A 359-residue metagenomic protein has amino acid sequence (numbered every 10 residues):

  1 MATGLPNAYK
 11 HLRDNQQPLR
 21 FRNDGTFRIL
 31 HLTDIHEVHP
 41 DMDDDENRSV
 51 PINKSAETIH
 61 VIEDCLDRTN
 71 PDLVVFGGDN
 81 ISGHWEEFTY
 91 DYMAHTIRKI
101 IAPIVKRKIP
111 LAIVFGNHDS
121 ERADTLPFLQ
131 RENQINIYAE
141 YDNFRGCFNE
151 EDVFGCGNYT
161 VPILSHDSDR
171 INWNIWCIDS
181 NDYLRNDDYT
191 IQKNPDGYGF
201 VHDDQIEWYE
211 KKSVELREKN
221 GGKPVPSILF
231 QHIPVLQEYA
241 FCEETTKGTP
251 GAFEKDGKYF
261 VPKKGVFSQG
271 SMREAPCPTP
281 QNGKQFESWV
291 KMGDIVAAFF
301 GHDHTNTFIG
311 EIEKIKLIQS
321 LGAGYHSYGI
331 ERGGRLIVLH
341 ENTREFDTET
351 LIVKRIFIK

Functional and structural regions predicted by a protein language model:
M1-A94: N-terminal active-site segment of His-dependent metallophosphoesterases
A2-F21, H95-G222, P250, L336-V338: Extended active-site neighborhood of metal-dependent phosphoesterases/phosphodiesterases
A2-K10, N15-P18, N23, T160-L164 (+4 more regions): Binuclear metal-dependent phosphoesterase catalytic core
T26-M42, N172-N186, F230, I315-G322: Active-site-proximal beta-strand elements of phosphoester/diester hydrolases
D34, I62, V74, D79 (+7 more regions): Divalent metal-coordination and catalytic microenvironments
H36-D41, S82-W85, I113-T125, Y183-N186 (+4 more regions): Active-site environment of divalent metal-dependent phosphoester hydrolases
D41-D43, F76-I101, D119-E140, F241 (+1 more regions): Metal-dependent catalytic neighborhoods of phosphoester/phosphodiester hydrolases
T69-D72, N174-C177, T190-D303: His/acidic metal-ligating clusters that form di-metal
